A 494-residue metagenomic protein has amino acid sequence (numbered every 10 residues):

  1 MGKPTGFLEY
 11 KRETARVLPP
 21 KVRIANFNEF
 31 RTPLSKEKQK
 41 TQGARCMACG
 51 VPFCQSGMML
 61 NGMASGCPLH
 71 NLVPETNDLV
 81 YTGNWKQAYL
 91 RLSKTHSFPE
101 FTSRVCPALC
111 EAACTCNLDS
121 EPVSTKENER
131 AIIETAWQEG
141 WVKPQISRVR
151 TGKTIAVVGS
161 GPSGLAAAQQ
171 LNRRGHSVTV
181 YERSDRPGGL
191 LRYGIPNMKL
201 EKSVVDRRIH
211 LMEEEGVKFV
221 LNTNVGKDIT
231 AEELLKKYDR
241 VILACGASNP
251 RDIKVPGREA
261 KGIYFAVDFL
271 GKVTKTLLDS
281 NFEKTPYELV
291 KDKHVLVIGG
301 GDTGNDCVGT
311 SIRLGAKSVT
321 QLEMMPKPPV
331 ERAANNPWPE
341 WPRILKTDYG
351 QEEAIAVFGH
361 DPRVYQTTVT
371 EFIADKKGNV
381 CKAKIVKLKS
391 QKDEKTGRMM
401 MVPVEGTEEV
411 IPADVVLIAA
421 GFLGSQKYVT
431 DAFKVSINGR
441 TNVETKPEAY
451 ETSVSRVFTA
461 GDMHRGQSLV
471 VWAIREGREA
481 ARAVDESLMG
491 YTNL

Functional and structural regions predicted by a protein language model:
P4, R12-E37, Q42-R45, Y365-T367 (+3 more regions): C-terminal catalytic lobe of FAD-dependent flavoproteins
T5-T32, A44, G57, P68-T82 (+11 more regions): Beta1-alpha1 glycine-rich phosphate/pyrophosphate-binding loop at the start of Rossmann-like nucleotide-binding domains
K40-A44, A48-S56, G62-S147, E213 (+4 more regions): Glycine/serine-rich phosphate-binding loop and adjoining beta1-alpha1 elements at the start of nucleotide-handling
V149, T154-V158, D206-V255, T370-I385 (+3 more regions): Feature captures the FAD/FMN-dependent oxidoreductase FAD-binding
T151-T154, N222, K291-H294, Q366 (+2 more regions): Phosphate-coordination loops involved in phosphoryl transfer and adenosine-cofactor binding
V158-P162, G299-G301, D462: Glycine-rich Rossmann-fold phosphate-binding loop(s) that bind the pyrophosphate of adenine dinucleotide cofactors
E259-D292, K392-Q467: FAD-site-proximal beta/loop scaffold in flavoenzymes
G304-G309, L314-G315, A460-Y491: A conserved FAD-binding loop/helix module that cradles the flavin
